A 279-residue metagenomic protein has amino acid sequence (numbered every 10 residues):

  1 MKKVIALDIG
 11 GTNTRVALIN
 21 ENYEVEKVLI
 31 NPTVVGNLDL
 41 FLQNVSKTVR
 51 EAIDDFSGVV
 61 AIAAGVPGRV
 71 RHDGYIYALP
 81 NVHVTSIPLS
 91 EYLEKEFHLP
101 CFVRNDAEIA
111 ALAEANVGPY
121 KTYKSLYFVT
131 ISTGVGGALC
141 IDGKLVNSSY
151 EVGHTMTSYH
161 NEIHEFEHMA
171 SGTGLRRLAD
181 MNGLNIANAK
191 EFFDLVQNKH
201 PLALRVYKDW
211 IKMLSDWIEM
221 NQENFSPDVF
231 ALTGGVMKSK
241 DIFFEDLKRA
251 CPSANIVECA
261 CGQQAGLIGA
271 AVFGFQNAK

Functional and structural regions predicted by a protein language model:
M1-A61, V70-D73, E91-L99, A113-Y127 (+1 more regions): ATP-binding/phosphotransfer module of carbohydrate and carboxylate kinases, centering on a glycine-rich
T14-L18, V135-C140: Short beta-strand scaffold segments in enzyme catalytic cores
Y23-K27, K144-Y150: Beta-strand initiation motifs
I76-T85: A charged helix-plus-loop insertion that forms the helical arch/lid used to bind and gate nucleic-acid substrates
C101-N105: General beta-strand structural signal in soluble alpha/beta enzymes
D106, S132: Active-site glycine-centered loops adjacent to acidic/histidine catalytic or metal-binding residues that shape
A110-N116, G136-L139: Adenylate-forming
